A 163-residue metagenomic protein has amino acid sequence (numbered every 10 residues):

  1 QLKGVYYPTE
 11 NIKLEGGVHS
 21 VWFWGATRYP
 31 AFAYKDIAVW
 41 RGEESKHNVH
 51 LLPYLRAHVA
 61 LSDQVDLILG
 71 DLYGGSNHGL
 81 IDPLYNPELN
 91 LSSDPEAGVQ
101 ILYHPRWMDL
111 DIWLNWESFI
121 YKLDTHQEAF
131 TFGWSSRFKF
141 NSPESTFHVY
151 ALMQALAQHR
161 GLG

Functional and structural regions predicted by a protein language model:
Q1-N48, P53-V59: Beta-barrel outer-membrane channel/assembly domains of diderm bacteria
K3-V5, R56-A60, L102-H104, S135-K139: Transmembrane beta-barrel domains of outer membrane proteins
Y6, V18-W24, D71-S76, P105 (+2 more regions): Transmembrane beta-strands of outer-membrane beta-barrel pores
P8-L14, D63-Q64, W107, R137-L152: Short loop/turn motifs that connect adjacent beta-strands in outer-membrane beta-barrel proteins
G25-T27, D36-E44, Y54, Q64-P95 (+1 more regions): Outer-membrane beta-barrel translocator/channel fold
H47-V49, H104, S145: Solvent-exposed loop and beta-edge segments used for protein-protein assembly and interaction
D66-R137: Surface-exposed coil loops of outer-membrane beta-barrel proteins
I120-G163: A contiguous, well-structured "functional interface" segment within a domain
